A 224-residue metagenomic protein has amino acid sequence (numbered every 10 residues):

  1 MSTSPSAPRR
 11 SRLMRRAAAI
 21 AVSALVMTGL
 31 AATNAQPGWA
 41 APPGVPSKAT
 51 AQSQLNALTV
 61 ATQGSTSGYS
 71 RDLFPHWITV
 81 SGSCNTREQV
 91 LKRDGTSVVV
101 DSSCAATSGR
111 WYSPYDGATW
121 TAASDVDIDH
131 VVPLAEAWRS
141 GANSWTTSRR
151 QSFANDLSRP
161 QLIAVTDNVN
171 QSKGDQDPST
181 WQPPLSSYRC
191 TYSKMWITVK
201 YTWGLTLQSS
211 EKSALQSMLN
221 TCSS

Functional and structural regions predicted by a protein language model:
M1-A40: Secretory targeting and sorting signals
Q36-S81, S209-S213, S223-S224: N-terminal module-boundary/linker segments of secreted carbohydrate-active enzymes
Q54-L58, D72, Q89-R93, A137 (+3 more regions): Residues that form generic nucleotide/phosphate-binding pockets
V60-L134: Secreted/periplasmic proteins that engage bacterial cell-wall peptidoglycan
W111-S224: Domain-level detector of nuclease and nuclease-like folds in predominantly extracellular/periplasmic contexts
